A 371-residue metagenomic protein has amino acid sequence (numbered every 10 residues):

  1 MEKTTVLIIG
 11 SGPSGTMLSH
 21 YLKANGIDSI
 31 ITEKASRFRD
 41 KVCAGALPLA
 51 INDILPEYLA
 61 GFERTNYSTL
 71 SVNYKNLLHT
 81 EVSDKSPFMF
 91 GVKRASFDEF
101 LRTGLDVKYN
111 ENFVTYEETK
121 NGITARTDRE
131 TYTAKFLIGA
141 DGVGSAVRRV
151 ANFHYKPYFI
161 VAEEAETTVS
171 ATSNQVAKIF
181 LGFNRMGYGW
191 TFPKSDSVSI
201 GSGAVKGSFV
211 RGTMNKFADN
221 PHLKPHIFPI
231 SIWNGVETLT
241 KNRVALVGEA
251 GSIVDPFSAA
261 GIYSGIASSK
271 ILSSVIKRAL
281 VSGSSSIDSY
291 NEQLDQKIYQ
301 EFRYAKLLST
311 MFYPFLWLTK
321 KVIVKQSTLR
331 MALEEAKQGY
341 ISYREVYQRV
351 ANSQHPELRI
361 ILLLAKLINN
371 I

Functional and structural regions predicted by a protein language model:
M1-G12: Beta1/beta-strand and adjacent pyrophosphate-binding region of the FAD-binding site in flavoprotein oxidoreductases
V6, S19, I27-S29, L137 (+1 more regions): Hydrophobic anchor at the start of a short beta-strand that flanks the dinucleotide cofactor-binding loop
G15-T16: N-terminal Rossmann-fold NAD(P) dinucleotide-binding loop
K23-V42: Glycine-rich FAD pyrophosphate-binding loop
D53-V150, K156-A162: Conserved N-terminal helical subregion
N112-T115, K206-V281, D288-N291: FAD/FMN-dependent oxidoreductases across multiple families
G144-R211: Conserved FAD-binding catalytic core of PHBH/FMO-like flavoproteins
K277-I371: C-terminal helical "tail/cap" subdomain of flavin- and related membrane-associated enzymes
